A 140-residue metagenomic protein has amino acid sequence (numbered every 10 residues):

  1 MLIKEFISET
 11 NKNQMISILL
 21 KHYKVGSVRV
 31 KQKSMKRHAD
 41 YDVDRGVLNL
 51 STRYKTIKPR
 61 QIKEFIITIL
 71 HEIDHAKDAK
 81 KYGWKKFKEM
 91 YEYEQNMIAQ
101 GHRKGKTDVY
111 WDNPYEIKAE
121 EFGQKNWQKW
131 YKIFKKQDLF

Functional and structural regions predicted by a protein language model:
M1-F6: Short acidic, low-complexity intrinsically disordered linear motifs used for protein-protein interactions
I7-G26: Zn2+-dependent metallopeptidase catalytic core
Y23, K77, K81, G123-N126 (+1 more regions): Sec/Tat-exported extracytoplasmic proteins
G26, G83-W84, I133-Q137: Short, polar/charged, Gly/Pro-enriched helix-capping and turn/loop motifs at alpha-helix termini and inter-helix linkers
G26, K31-K63, A76-K80: Active-site scaffold of zinc-dependent metalloenzymes
K63-E64, A79-E116: Post-HEXXH active-site segment of zinc metalloproteases
I67-K80, A119: Active-site recognition of the HExxH zinc-binding catalytic motif
H102-F140: Long, well-structured alpha-helical subdomains associated with metal-dependent extracellular/ecto-lumenal hydrolases
